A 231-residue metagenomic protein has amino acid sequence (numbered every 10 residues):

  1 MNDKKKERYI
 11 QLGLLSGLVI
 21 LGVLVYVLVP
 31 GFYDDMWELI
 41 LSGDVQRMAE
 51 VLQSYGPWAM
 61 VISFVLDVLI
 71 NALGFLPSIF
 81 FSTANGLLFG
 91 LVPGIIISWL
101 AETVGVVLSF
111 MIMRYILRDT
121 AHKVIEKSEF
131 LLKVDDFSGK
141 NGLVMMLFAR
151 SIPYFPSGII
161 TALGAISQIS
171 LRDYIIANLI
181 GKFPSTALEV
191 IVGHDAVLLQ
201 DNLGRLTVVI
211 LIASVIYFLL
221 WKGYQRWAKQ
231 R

Functional and structural regions predicted by a protein language model:
N2-L12, G22-S63, T103-I159, I166-I169 (+3 more regions): Membrane-interfacial helix-loop-helix
I20, V61, V65, F80 (+4 more regions): Generic alpha-helical transmembrane segments of integral inner-membrane proteins, especially permease/transport modules
F64-P93, Y154-T161, R172, K182-L188: Transmembrane helix boundary and interhelical junction motifs in multipass membrane proteins
V65, L69, I96, L100-V104 (+2 more regions): Hydrophobic residues within alpha-helical transmembrane segments of multi-pass solute transporters/permease subunits
S82-T83, F110, D119, A162 (+2 more regions): Transmembrane alpha-helix boundary and packing residues in multipass membrane permease domains and related
N178-V208, W221: Alpha-helical transmembrane segments and their immediate juxtamembrane interface regions
